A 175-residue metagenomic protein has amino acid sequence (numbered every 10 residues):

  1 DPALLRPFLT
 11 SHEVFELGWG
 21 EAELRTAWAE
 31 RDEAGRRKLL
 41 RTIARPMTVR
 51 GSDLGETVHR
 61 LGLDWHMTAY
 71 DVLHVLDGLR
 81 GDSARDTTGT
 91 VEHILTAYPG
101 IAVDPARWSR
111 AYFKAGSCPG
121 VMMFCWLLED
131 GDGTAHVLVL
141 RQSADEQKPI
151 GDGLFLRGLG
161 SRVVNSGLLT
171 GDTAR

Functional and structural regions predicted by a protein language model:
D1-L54, M67-Y70: Active-site-adjacent helix/loop patches that line small-molecule binding or acyl-intermediate pockets
R50-R175: Structured C-terminal helix/loop/strand segments within mature extracytoplasmic catalytic/sensor domains
